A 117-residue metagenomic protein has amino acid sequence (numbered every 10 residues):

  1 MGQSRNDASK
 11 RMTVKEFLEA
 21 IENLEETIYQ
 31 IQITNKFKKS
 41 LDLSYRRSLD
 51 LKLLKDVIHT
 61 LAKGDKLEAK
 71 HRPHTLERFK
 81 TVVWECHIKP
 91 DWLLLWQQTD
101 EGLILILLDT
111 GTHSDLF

Functional and structural regions predicted by a protein language model:
M1-Q30, K36-K39, L51-K52, D56 (+4 more regions): Enriched for short, Lys/Arg-rich terminal
S40-R47: Surface-exposed, Lys/Arg-rich phosphate-binding patches that contact polyanionic backbones
T81-V83: Conserved N-terminal boundary motif of the eukaryotic protein kinase catalytic domain
